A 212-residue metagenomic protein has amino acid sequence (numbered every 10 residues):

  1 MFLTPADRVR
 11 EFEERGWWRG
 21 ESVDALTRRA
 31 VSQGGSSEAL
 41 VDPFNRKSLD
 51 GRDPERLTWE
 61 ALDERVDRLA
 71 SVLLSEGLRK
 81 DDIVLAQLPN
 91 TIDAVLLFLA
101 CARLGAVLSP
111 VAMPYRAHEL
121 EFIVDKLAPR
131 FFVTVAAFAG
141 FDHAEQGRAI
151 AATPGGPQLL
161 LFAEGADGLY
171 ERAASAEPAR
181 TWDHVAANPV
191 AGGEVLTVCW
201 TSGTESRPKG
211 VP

Functional and structural regions predicted by a protein language model:
M1-D24: Flexible, non-catalytic linker and terminal segments flanking ANL/adenylate-forming cores
L3-T4, L26-L57, A163: AMP-dependent adenylate-forming
T4, A106-L108, A117, A191-E194: Ligand-binding pocket scaffold of soluble enzyme catalytic domains
W17-R19, A39-T91, V95-L99, H118-E121 (+2 more regions): Conserved AMP-binding/adenylate-forming core of the ANL superfamily
G35-E38, E177-W200, R207, P212: Conserved pre-ATP/AMP-binding loop-to-beta segment of ANL
T58, R79, V107, R207-P208: Short coil/turn motifs that cap or connect alpha-helices
E76, L104-A174: Structural core segment of the AMP-binding/adenylate-forming
V84, C101, V195, T201-T204: Conserved S/T- and glycine-rich ATP-binding loop of Class I adenylate-forming
